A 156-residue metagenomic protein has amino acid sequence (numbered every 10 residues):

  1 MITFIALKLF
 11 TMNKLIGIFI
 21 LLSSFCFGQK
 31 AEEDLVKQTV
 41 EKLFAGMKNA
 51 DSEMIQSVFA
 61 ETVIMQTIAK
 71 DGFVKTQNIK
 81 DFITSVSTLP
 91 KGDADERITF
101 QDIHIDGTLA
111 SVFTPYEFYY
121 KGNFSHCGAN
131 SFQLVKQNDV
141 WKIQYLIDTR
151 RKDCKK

Functional and structural regions predicted by a protein language model:
M1-E32: Bacterial Sec-dependent N-terminal signal peptides
S23-E53, S57, Q77: Short, low-complexity N-terminal intrinsically disordered segments enriched in polar/charged residues
E41-A45, F59-D71: Short, solvent-exposed secondary-structure junction/capping segments
L43, I55, V63, V112 (+1 more regions): Hydrophobic pocket/interface hotspot
M47, D51, F59-V63, V86 (+1 more regions): Sec/Tat-exported extracytoplasmic proteins
F59-E61, A69, H104, T114-F118 (+1 more regions): A mature extracytoplasmic/lumenal domain signature
I79-N123: Surface-exposed, charged secondary-structure patches
C127-K152: Short beta-strand edge/turn micro-motifs at domain boundaries
